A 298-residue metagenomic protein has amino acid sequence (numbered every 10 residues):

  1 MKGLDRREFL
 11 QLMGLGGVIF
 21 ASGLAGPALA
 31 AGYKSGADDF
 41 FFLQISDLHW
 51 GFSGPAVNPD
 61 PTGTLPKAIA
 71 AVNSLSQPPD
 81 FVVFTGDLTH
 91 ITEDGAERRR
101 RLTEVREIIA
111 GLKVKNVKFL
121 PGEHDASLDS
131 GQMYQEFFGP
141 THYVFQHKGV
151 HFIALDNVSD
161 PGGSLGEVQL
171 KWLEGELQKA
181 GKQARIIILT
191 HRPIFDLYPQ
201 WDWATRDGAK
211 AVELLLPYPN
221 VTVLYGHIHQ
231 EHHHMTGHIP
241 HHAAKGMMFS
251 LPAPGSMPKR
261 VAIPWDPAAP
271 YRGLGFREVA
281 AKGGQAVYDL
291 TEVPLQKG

Functional and structural regions predicted by a protein language model:
M1-I19, L24: N-terminal secretory signal peptides and thylakoid transit peptides that target proteins across membranes
L29-R99, K182, L197: N-terminal active-site segment of His-dependent metallophosphoesterases
A31-K34, E93-R185, D207-T222, H234-D289: Extended active-site neighborhood of metal-dependent phosphoesterases/phosphodiesterases
I45-S46, V82-G86, V117-E123, I188-T190 (+2 more regions): Active-site neighborhood of phospho(di)ester-bond hydrolases with catalytic His/Asp-centered motifs
W50, H90, D125, I194 (+1 more regions): Short active-site segment of divalent metal-dependent hydrolases/proteases that encodes the spacing between
D160, R192-D196, I228-E231: Short, catalytically relevant binding-site loops at active-site mouths
G181-L197: Short acidic, glycine-rich surface-loop motifs adjacent to enzyme active sites
L290-G298: C-terminal/domain-terminus segments
